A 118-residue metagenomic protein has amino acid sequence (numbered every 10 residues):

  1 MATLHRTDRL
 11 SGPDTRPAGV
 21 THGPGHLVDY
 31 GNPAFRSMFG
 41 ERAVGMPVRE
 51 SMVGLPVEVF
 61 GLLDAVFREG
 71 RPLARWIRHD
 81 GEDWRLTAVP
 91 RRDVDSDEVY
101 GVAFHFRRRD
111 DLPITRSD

Functional and structural regions predicted by a protein language model:
M1-A2, R91-D118: Sensory coupling linkers of modular signal transduction proteins
A2-R36, D118: Sensory modules in modular signal-transduction proteins
G12, A88-V89: Long compositionally biased, domain-poor regions of proteins
H26, P72, D83: Short, mixed charged/polar active-site loops that provide acid/base catalysis or chelate metal/phosphate cofactors
F35-V44: PAS/PAS-like sensory domain cap-loop motif
A43, P47-S51: N-terminal sensory regulatory modules of PAS/LOV and PAS-like folds
S51-D80: Terminal output helix/cap of sensory domains in signal transduction proteins
R78, D83-A88, A103: PAS/PAC sensory module
